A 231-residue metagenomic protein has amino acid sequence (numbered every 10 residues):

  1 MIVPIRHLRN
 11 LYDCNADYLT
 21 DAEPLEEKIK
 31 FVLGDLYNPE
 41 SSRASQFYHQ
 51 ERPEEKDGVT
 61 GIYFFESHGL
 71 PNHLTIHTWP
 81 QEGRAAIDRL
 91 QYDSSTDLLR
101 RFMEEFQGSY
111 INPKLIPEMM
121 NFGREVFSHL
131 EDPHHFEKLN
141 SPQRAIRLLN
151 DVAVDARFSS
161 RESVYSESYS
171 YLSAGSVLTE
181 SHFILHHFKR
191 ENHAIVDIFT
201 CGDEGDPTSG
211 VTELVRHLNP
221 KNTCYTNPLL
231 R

Functional and structural regions predicted by a protein language model:
M1-R231: Polybasic/polar functional segments that serve as interface/processing modules
